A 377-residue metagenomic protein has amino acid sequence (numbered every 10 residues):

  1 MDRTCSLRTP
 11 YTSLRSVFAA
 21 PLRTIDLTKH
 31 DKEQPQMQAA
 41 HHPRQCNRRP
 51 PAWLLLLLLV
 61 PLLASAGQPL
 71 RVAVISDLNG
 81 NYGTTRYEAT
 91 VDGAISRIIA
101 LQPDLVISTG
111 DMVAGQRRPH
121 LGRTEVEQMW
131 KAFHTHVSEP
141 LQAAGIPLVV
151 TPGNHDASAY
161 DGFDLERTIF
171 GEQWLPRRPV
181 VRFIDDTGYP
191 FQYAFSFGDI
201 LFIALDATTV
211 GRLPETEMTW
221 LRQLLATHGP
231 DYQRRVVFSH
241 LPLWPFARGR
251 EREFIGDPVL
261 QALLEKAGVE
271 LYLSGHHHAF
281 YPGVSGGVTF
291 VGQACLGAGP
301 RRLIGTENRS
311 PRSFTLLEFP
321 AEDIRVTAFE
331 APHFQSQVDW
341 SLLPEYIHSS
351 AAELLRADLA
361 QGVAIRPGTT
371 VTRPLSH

Functional and structural regions predicted by a protein language model:
W53-L62: Bacterial N-terminal signal peptides
S65-E127, T216: N-terminal active-site segment of His-dependent metallophosphoesterases
G67, R123-V126, H228-L271, H277 (+2 more regions): Active-site-proximal segments of metal-dependent phosphoesterases and phosphodiesterases across multiple
V74-S76, V106-D111, L148-G153, L205-D206 (+3 more regions): Active-site neighborhood of phospho(di)ester-bond hydrolases with catalytic His/Asp-centered motifs
R118-Q233, V259-E265, G283-P320: Extended active-site neighborhood of metal-dependent phosphoesterases/phosphodiesterases
V284-R373: Binuclear metal-dependent phosphoesterase catalytic core
